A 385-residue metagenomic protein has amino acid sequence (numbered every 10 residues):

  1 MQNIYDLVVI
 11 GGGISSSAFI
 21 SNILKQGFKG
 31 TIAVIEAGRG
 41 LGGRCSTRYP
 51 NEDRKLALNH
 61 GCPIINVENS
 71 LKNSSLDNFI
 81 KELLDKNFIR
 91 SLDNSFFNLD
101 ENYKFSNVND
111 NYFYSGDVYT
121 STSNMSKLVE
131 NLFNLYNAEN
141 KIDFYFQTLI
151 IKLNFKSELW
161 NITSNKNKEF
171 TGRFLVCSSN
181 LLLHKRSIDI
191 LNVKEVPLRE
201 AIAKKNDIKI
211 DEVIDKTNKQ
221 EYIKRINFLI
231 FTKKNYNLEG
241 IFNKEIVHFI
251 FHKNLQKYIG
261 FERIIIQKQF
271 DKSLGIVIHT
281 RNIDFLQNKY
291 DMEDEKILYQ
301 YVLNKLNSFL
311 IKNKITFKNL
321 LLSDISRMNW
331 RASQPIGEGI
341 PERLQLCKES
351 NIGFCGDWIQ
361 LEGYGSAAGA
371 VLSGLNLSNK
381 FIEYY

Functional and structural regions predicted by a protein language model:
V8-I10, I35, I150, E169-H184: Short hydrophobic core segments
V8-I10, N22-N51: Glycine-rich FAD pyrophosphate-binding loop
K25, G42, R54, G172-I246 (+1 more regions): Central helical "cap/lid" subdomain
G38, G43-N98: N-terminal FAD cofactor-binding segment of flavoenzymes
G40, D271-Y385: Conserved flavin/dinucleotide-binding core of flavoenzymes
I64-S74, V108-L135, M292-Y301: Short beta-strand to alpha-helix junction loop
F146-W160: A conserved short coil-to-beta-strand element within the FAD-binding core of flavoproteins
K219-K289, K305, F309-L310: Active-site substrate-recognition segment that forms the wall of the catalytic cavity or substrate channel
